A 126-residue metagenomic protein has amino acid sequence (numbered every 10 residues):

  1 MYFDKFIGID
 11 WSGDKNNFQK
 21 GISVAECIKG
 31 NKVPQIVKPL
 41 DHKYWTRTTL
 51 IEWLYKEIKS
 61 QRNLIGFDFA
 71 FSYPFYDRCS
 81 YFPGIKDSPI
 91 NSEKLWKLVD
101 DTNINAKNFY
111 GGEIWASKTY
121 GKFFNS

Functional and structural regions predicted by a protein language model:
M1-I7, S12-S126: Phosphate- and other anionic-substrate recognition elements at nucleic-acid/protein interfaces
